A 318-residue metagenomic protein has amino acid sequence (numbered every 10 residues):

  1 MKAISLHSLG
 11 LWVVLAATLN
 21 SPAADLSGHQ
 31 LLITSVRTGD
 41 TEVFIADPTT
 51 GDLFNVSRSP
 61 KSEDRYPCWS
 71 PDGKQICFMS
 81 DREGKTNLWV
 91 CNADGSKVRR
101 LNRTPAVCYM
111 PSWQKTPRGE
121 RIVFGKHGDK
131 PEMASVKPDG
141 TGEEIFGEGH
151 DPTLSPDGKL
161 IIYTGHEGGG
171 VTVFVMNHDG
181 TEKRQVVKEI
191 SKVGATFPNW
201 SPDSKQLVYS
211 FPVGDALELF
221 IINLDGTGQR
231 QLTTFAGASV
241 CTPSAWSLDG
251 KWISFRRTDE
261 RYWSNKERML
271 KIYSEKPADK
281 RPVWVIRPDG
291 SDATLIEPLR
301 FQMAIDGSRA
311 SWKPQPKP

Functional and structural regions predicted by a protein language model:
M1-H7: Positively charged n-region of N-terminal signal peptides that target proteins for export
S8-T18: Bacterial N-terminal signal peptides
A23-P318: Sequence signature of WD/YWTD-type beta-propeller architectures
